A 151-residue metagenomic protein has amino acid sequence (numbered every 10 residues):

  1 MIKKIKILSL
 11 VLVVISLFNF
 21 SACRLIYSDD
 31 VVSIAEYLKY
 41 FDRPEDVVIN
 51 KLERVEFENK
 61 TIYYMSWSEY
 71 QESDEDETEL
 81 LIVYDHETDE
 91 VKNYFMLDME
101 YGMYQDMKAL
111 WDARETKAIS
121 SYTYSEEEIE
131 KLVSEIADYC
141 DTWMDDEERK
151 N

Functional and structural regions predicted by a protein language model:
M1-S9: Bacterial N-terminal signal peptides that target proteins for export
L12-I15: Repetitive helical segments and hydrophobic/amphipathic motifs
N19-A22: C-terminal motif of bacterial Sec signal peptides marking the signal peptidase cleavage site
L25-N151: Mature, Sec-exported extracytoplasmic domains of Gram-positive
